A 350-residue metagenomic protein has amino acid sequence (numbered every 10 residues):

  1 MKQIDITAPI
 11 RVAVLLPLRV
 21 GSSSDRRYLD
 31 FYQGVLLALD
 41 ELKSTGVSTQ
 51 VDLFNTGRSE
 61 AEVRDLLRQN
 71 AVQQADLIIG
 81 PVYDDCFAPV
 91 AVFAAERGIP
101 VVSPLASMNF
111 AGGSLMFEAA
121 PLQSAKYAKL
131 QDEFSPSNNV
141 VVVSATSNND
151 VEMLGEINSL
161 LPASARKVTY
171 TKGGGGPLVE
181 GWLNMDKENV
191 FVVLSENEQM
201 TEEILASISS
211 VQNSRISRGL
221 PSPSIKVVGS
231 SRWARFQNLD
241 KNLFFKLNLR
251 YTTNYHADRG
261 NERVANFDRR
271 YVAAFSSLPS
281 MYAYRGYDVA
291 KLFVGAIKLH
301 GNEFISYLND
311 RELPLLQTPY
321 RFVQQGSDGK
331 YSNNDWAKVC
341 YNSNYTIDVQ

Functional and structural regions predicted by a protein language model:
M1-Q350: Extracytosolic ligand-binding ectodomains
